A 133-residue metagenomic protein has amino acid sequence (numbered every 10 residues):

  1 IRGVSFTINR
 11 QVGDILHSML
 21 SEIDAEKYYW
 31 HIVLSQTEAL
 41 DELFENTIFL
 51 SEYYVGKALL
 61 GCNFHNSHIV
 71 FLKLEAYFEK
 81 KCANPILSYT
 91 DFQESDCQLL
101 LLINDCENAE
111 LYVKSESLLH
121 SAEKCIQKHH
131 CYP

Functional and structural regions predicted by a protein language model:
I1, S5-I8, C62-S67, Y77 (+1 more regions): Extracellular glycoprotein-like low-complexity segments
R2-Y54: N-terminal interaction modules that seed assembly of large macromolecular complexes
S5, Y29-H31, F71-E75, L99-L102 (+1 more regions): Ordered hydrophobic segments in well-structured contexts
N9-Q11, S35-T37, Y77-E79, C106 (+1 more regions): Generic structural motif
G13-S21, G56, L60-G61, E75 (+1 more regions): Generic detector of well-ordered alpha-helical segments enriched in charged/polar residues, highlighting helical
L20-D24, N63, I126-H130: Generic secondary-structure transition motif, activating predominantly at the C-termini of alpha-helices
S35-L101: Surface-exposed, low-hydrophobicity interaction/linker segments
F92-P133: Acidic, proline/glycine-rich low-complexity IDRs
